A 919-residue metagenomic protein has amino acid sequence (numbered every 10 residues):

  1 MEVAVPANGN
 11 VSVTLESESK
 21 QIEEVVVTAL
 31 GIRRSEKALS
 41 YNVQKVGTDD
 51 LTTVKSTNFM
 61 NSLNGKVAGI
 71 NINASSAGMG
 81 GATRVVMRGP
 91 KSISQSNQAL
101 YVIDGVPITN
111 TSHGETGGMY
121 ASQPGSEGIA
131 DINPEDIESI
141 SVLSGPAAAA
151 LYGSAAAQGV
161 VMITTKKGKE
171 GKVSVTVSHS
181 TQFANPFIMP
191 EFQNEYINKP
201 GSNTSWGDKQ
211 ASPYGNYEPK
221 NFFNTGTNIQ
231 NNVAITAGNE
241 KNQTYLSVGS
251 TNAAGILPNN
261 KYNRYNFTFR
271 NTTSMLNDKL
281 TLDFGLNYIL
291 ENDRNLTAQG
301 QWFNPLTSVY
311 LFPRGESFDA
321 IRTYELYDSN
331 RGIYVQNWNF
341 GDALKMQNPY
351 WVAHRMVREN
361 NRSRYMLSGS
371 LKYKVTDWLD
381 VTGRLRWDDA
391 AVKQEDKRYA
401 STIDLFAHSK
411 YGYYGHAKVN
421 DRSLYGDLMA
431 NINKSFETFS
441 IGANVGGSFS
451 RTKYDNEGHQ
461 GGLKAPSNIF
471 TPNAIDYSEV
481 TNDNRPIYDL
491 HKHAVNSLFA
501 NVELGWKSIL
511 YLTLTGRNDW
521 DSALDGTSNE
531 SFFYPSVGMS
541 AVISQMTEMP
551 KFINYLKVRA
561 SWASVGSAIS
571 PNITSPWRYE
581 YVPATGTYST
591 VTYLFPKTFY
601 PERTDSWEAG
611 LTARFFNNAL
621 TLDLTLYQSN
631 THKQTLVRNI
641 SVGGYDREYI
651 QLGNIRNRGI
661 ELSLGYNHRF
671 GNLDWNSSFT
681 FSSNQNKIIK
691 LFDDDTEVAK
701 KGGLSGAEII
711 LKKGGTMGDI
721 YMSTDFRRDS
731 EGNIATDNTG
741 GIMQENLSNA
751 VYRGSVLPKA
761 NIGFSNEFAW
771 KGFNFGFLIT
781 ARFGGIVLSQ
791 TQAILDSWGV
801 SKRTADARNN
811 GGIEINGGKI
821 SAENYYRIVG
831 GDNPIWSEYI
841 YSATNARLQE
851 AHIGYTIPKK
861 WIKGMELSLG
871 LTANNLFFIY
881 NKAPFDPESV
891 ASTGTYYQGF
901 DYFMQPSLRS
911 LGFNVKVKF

Functional and structural regions predicted by a protein language model:
M1-F269, S274-M275, L280-I289, T297 (+6 more regions): Short, small/polar-rich motifs associated with maturation and membrane association, primarily at protein termini
A68-G69, R84, D136-S139, A156-F183 (+13 more regions): Transmembrane beta-barrel strand/turn architecture of Gram-negative outer membrane proteins
T176-A211, G458-Q460, K464, I650-Q651 (+3 more regions): Conserved small-residue
D208-T236, K241, Y399, S409-I509 (+3 more regions): Outer-membrane beta-barrel transmembrane domain signature of Gram-negative proteins, especially the mid-to-C-terminal
P219-F222, Y350, V480, D521 (+2 more regions): Extracytoplasmic gating/loop element in the C-terminal half of outer-membrane beta-barrel translocons and assembly
A353-M356, Y477-F499, E580-D623, E648-F670 (+2 more regions): Outer-membrane beta-barrel signature, preferentially recognizing the C-terminal barrel domain of Gram-negative
K453-T481, T547-S606, A619-I655: Solvent-exposed loop/turn elements at secondary-structure boundaries
L652-N657, A699-T724, R728-N733, V800 (+4 more regions): C-terminal beta-signal and terminal closure region of outer-membrane beta-barrel proteins
